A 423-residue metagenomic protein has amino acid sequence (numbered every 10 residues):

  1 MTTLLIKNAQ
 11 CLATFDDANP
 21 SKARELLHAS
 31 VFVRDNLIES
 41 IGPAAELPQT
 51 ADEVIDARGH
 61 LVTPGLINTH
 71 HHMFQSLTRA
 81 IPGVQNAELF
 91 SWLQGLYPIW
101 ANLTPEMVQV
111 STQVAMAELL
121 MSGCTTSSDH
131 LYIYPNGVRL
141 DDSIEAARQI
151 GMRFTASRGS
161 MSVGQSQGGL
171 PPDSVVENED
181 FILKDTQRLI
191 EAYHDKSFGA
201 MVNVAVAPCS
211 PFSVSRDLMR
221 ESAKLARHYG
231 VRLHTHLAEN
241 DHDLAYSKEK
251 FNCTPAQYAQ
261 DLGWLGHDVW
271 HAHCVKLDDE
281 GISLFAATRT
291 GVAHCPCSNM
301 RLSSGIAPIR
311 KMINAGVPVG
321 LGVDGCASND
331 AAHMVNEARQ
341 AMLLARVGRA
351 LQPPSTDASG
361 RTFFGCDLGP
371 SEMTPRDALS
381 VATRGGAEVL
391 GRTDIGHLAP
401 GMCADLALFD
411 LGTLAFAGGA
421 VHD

Functional and structural regions predicted by a protein language model:
M1-Q49, L61: N-terminal metal-binding scaffold of metallo-dependent hydrolase/deaminase domains
L4-K7, P48-S91, Q113, A117-M121: Replace "His-x-His-based motif
A9, V31, N36, G59 (+14 more regions): Divalent metal-coordination and catalytic microenvironments
F32, R79-H130, Y134-R153, L183-F198: Alpha-helical scaffold segments that flank or form the walls of functional sites
L77-V110, V163-E179, A200, D241-D268 (+2 more regions): Active-site gating loops and adjacent loop-to-helix segments of metal-dependent hydrolytic enzymes
V138-V275, E280: Metal-coordinating catalytic core of metallo-dependent amide/deamination hydrolases
D261-D268, R310-D410: His/Asp/Glu-enriched, well-ordered alpha-helical/loop segment that forms or immediately abuts the divalent-metal
C403-D423: C-terminal cap of metal-dependent C-N hydrolases
